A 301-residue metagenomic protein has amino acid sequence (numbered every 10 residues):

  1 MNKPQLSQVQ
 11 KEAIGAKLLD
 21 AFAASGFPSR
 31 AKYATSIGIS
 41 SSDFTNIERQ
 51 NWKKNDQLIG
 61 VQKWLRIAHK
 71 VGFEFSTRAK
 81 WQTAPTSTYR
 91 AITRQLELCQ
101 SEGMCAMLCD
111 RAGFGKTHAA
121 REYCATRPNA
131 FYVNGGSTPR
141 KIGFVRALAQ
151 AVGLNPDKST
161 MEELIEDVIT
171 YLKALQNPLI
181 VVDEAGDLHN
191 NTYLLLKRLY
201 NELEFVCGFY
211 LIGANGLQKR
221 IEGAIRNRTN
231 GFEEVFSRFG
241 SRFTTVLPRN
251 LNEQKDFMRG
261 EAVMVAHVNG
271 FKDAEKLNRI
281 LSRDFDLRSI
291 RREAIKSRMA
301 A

Functional and structural regions predicted by a protein language model:
M1-H69, F73, S237, S241-A301: C-terminal alpha-helical "lid" subdomain
F73-A84: Conserved adenine-nucleotide phosphate-binding loops and their immediately adjacent elements
T83-Q100: Pre-Walker A adenine-sensing motif
S101-E122, G136-S137: Walker A/P-loop nucleotide-binding motif
C105-A112, L188, Y200-G231: Sensor-1/coupling segment of RecA-like P-loop NTPase cores
E122-T126, N230-G240: Short, conserved catalytic or adaptor-binding loops enriched in Gly and charged residues
R127-S137: Conserved catalytic segments around the Walker B and adjacent sensor/switch elements of P-loop NTPase domains
R140-K141, R146, N155-R198, E202-Y210 (+4 more regions): Mid-core helix/loop region of P-loop NTP-binding domains shared across ATPases and GTPases
